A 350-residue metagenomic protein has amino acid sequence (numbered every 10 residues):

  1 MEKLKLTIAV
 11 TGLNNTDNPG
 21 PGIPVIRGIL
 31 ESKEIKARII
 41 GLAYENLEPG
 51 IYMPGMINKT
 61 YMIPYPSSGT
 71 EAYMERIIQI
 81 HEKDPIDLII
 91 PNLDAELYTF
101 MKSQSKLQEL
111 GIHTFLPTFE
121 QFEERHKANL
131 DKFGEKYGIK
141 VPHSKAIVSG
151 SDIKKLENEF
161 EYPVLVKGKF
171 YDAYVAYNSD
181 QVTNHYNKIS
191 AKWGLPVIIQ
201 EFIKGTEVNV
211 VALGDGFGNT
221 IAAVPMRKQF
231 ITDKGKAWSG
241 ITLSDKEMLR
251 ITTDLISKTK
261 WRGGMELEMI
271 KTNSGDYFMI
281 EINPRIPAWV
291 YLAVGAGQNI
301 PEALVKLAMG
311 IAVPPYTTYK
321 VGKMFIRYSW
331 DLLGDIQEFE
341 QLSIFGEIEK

Functional and structural regions predicted by a protein language model:
M1-F115: ATP-binding N-terminal substructure of ATP-dependent carboxylate-amine bond-forming enzymes
A43-E48, D94-E96, E120, G216-N219 (+1 more regions): Short glycine-enriched loops at secondary-structure junctions
Q121-K204, G216-G218, K246-L249: Active-site nucleotide/adenylate-binding loops and adjacent lid/helix of ATP-dependent enzymes
D180, N184-K188, Q200-K260, G264 (+4 more regions): ATP-dependent carboxylate/phosphate-activation module, predominantly the ATP-grasp catalytic core and closely related
I199, R262-L267, P314-K320: Flexible, glycine/charged-enriched surface loops at secondary-structure junctions
G275-Y277: Conserved protein kinase catalytic/activation segment
E302-K350: Peripheral (often C-terminal) accessory segments that flank ATP-dependent C-N-forming ligase machineries
